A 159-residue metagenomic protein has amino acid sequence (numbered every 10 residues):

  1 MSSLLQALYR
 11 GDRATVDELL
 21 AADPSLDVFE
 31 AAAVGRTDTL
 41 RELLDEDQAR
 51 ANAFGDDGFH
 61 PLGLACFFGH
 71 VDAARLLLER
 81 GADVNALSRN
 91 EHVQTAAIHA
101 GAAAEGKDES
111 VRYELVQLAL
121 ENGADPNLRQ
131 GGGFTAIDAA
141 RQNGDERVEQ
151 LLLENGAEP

Functional and structural regions predicted by a protein language model:
M1-Q6, D23-E30, N52-L64, L87-A104 (+1 more regions): Ankyrin-repeat boundary/"N-cap" motif
S2-A14, L20, R129-P159: Leucine-rich solenoid repeat scaffolds
T15, T39, D72-A73, V111-L115 (+1 more regions): Conserved ankyrin/ankyrin-like repeat signature
E18-P24, E42-R50, R75-D83, L115-D125 (+1 more regions): Ankyrin repeat domain, specifically the short helix-to-loop turn at the C-terminus of the second helix of each repeat
D23, E30, V34-E42: Hydrophobic repeat-domain scaffold segments
G58, V93-A97, S110-E121: Glycine-rich, flexible loop segments associated with nucleotide phosphate handling
C66-G69, D83-L87: Eukaryotic tandem repeat interaction scaffolds
